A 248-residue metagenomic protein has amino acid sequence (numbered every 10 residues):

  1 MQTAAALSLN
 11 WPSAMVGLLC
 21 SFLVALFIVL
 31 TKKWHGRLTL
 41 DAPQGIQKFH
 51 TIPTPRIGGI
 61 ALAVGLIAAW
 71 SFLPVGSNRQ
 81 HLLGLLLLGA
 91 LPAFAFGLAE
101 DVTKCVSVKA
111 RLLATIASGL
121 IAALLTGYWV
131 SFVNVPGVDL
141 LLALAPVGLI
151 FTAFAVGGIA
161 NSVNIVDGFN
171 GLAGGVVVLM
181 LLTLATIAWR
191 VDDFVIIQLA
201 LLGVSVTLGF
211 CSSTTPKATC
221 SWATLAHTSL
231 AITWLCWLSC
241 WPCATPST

Functional and structural regions predicted by a protein language model:
Q2-T248: "…together with the soluble PPM/PP2C metallo-phosphatase catalytic core" -> "…together with the soluble PPM/PP2C
